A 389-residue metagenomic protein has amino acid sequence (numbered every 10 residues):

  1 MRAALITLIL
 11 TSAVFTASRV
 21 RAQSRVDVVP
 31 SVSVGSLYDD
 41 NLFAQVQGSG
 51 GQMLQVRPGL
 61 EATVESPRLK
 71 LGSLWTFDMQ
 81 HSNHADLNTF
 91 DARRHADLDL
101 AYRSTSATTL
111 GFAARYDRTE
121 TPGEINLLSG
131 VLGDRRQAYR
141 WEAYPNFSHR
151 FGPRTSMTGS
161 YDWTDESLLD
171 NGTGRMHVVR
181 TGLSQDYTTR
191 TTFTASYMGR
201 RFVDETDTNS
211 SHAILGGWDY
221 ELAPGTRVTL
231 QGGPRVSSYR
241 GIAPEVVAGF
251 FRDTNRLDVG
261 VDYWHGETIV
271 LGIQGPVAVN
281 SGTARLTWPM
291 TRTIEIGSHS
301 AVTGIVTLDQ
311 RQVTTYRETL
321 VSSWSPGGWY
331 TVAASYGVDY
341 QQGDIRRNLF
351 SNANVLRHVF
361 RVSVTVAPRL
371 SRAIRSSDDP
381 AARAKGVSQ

Functional and structural regions predicted by a protein language model:
A4-A13: Bacterial N-terminal signal peptides
T16-A22: Sec/Tat signal peptide C-region and signal peptidase I cleavage site
A22-Q389: Gram-negative and organellar
